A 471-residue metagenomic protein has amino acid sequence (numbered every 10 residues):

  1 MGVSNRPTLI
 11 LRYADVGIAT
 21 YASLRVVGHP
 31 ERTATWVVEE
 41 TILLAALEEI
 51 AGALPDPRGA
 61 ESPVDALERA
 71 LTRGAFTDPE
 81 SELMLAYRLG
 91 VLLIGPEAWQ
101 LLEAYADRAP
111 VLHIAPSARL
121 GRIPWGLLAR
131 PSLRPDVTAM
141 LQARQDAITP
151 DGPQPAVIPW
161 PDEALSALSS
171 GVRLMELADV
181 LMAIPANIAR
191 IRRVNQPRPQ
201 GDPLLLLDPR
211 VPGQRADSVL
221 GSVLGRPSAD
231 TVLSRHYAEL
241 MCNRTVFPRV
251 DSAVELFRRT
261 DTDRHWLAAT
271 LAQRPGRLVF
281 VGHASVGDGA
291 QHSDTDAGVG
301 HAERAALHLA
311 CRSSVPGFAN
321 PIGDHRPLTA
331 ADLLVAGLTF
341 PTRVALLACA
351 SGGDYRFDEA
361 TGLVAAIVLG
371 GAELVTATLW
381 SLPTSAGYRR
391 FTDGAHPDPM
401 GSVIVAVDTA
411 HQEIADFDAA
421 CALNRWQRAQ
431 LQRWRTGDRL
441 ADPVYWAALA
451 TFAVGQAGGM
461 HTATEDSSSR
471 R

Functional and structural regions predicted by a protein language model:
M1-P124: Non-catalytic, solvent-exposed interaction/assembly segments
P63-T72, T77, S117-R119, Q154-G298: A domain-level signal for caspase-like cysteine endopeptidase catalytic cores and their zymogen-processing architecture
D107-V111, Q200-G201, Q273-P275, T339-P341: A general structural motif
L112-I148, P153-L165: Non-catalytic accessory segments adjacent to catalytic cores
L120-D136, R215-V219, G289-H292, Y355-D358 (+1 more regions): A short acidic (Asp/Glu
M175-M182, H308-F340, T384-R471: Caspase-like cysteine protease fold
F280-V405: Catalytic cores of nucleophile-dependent amide-cleaving enzymes
